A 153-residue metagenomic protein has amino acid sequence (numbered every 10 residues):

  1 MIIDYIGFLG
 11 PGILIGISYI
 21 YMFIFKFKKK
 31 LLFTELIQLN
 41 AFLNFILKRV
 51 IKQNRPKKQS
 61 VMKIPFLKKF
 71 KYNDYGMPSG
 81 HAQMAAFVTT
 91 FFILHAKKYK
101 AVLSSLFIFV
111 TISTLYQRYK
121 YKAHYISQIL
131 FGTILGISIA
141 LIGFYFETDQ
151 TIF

Functional and structural regions predicted by a protein language model:
M1-M77, Q83-Y119: Hydrophobic alpha-helical bundle signature of multipass membrane enzymes
H81-A85, A123-T151: Alpha-helical transmembrane segments that form the membrane-embedded catalytic/substrate-binding core of multi-pass
K97, L103-S104, Y145-F146, Q150-I152: Short, charged/polar low-complexity linear motifs in solvent-exposed/disordered segments
